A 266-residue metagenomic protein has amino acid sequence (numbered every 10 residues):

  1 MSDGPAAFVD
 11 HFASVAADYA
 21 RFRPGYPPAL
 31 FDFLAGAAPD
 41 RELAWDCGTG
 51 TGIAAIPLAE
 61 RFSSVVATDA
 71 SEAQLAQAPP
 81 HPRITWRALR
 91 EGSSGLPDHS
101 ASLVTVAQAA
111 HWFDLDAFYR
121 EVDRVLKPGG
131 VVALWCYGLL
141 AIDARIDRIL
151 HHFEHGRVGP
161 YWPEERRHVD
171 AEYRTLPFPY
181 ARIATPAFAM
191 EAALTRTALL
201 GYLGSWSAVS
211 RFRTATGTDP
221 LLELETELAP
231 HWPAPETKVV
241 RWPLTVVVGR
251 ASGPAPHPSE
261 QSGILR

Functional and structural regions predicted by a protein language model:
M1-D40: Conserved class I S-adenosyl-L-methionine
L43-W45, T51-S94: Class I SAM-dependent methyltransferase SAM/SAH-binding core
G92-L103: A short acidic, Gly/Pro-enriched loop at the edge of an enzyme's catalytic core that lines a small-molecule cofactor
S102-D116: A short SAM/SAH-binding and catalytic strip from SAM-dependent methyltransferases
D116-P128: A short glycine-rich, Lys/Arg-flanked "PGG" loop and its adjoining helix->strand segment in the class I
K127-A192: Conserved catalytic/acceptor-binding region of the Class I
A171-R266: Conserved Class I S-adenosyl-L-methionine
